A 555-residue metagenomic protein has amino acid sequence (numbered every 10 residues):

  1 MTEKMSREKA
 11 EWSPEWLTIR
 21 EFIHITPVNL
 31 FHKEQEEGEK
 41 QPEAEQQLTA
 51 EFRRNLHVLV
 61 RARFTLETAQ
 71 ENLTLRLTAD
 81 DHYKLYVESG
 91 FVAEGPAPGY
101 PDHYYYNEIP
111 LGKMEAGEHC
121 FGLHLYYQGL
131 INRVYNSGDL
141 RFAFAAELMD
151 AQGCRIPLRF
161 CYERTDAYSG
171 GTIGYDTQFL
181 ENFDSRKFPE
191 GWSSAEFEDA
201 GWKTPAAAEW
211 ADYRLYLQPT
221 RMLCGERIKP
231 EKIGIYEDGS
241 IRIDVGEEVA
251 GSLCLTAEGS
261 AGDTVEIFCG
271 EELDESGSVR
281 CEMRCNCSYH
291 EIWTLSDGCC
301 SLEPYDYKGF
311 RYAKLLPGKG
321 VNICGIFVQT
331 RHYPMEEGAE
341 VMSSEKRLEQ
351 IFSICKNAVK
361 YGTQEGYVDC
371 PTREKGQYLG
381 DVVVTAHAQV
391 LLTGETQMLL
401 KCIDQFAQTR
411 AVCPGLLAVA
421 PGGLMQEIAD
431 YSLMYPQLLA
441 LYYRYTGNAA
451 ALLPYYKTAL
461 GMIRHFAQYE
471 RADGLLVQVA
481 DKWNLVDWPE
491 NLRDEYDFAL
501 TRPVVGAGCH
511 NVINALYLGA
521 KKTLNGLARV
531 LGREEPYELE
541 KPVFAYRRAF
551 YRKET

Functional and structural regions predicted by a protein language model:
M1-D369, D381, Q397-C402, L417-P421 (+4 more regions): Extracellular/oxidizing-compartment recognition motifs
R53, Y378, I428, H510 (+1 more regions): Aromatic-acidic/polar surface patches that form glycan- and anion
R155-P157, T165-A167, Y312, G325-I354 (+4 more regions): Active-site acid/base region of carbohydrate-active enzymes
C254, G309, A388, C402 (+2 more regions): Short, hydrophobic/aromatic alpha-helical segments in well-folded domains
G422-R444: Thiamine diphosphate
P436, Y443, L518, L524-N525 (+2 more regions): Heptad-repeat amphipathic alpha-helical coiled-coil interaction surface used for oligomerization/assembly
